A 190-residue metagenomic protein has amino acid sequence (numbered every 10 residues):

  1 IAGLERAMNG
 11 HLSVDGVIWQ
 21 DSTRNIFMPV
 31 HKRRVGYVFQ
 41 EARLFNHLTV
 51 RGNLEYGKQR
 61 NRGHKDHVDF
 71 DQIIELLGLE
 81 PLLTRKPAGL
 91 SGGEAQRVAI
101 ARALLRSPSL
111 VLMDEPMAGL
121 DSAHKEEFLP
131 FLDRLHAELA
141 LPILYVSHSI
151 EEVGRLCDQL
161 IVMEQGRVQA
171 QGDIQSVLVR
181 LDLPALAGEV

Functional and structural regions predicted by a protein language model:
W19-G36, R60: ABC ATPase NBD coupling module
K65-L82, D133-R134: Conserved ABC ATPase "signature" region
K86-L90, E94: Conserved ABC ATPase signature
L105-S109: A short, proline-enriched helix->beta-strand linker immediately N-terminal to the Walker B motif in ABC-type P-loop
V111-E115: Catalytic Walker B motif of ABC-type/P-loop ATPase nucleotide-binding domains
A140-V146: Conserved H-loop
